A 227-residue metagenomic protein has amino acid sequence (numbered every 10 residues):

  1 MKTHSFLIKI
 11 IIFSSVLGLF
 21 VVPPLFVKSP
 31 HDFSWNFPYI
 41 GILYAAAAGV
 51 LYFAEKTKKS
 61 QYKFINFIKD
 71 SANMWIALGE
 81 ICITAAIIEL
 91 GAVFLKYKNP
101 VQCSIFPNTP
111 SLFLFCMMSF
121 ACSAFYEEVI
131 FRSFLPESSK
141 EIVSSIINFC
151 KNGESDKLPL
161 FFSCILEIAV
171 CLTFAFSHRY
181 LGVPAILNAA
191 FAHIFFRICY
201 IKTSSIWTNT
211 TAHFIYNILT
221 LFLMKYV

Functional and structural regions predicted by a protein language model:
M1-K58: Alpha-helical transmembrane segments in multi-pass membrane proteins
S5-F13, N36-G41, N73-A77, I81 (+4 more regions): Residue-level signature of transmembrane alpha-helical entry/exit and packing/kink sites in multi-pass membrane
S14-L25, A85-V93, C171-R179, I215-M224: Aromatic-anchored segments of alpha-helical transmembrane domains
L19, L51, K56, I88 (+4 more regions): Alpha-helical transmembrane segments of polytopic integral membrane proteins, especially the permease/helical cores
L25-S29, A92-N99, L135, I198-Y200: Juxtamembrane C-cap of transmembrane helices in multi-pass membrane transport proteins
V27-K28, E55-K56, L95-N99, H178-L181 (+2 more regions): Short helix-capping/hinge motifs at transmembrane helix termini and TM-loop junctions
P30-N36, K59-A124, K140-L158: Juxtamembrane helix-loop-helix connectors linking adjacent transmembrane helices in multi-pass membrane enzymes
L112-V227: Transmembrane helix-loop-helix hairpins at the membrane interface of multi-pass integral membrane proteins
